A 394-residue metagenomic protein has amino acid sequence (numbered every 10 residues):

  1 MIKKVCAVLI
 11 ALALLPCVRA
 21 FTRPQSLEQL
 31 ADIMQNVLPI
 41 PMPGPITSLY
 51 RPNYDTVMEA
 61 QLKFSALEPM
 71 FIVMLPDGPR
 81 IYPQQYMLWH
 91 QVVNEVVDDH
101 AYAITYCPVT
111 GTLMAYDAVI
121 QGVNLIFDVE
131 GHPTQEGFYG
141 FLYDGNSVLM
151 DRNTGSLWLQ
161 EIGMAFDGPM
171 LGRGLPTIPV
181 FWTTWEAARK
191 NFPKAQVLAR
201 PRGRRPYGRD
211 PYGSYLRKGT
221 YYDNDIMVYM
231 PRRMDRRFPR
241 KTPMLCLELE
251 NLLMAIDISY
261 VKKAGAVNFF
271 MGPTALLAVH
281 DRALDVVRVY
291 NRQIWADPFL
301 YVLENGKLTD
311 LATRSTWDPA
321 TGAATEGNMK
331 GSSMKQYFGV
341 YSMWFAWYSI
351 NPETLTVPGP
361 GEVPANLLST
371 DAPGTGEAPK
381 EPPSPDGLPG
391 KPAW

Functional and structural regions predicted by a protein language model:
M1-K4: Positively charged n-region of N-terminal signal peptides that target proteins for export
A7-P16: Bacterial N-terminal signal peptides
A13, K391-P392: Alpha-helix capping/termination motifs at helix-coil junctions
A20-L388, W394: Mid-to-C-terminal functional-domain signal that highlights helix-capping/loop sites within ligand-binding modules
